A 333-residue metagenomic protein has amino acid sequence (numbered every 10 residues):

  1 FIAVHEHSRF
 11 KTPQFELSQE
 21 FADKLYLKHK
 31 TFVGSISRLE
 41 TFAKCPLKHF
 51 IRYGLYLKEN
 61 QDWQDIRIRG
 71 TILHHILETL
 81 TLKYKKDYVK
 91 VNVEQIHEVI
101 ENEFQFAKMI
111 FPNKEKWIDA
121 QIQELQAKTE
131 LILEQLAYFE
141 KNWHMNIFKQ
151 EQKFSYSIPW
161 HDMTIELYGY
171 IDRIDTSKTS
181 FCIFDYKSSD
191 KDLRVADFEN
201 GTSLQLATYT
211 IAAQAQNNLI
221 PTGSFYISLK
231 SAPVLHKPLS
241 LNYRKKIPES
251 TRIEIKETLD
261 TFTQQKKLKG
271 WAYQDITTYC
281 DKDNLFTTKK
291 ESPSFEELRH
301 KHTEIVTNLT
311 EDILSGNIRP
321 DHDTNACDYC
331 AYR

Functional and structural regions predicted by a protein language model:
F1-T79, F262-D275, Y279-K282, H302-G316 (+1 more regions): C-terminal, charged and often intrinsically disordered regions of DNA end-processing helicases and nucleases
H7-S8, Q14, L47-K48, H144-F148 (+3 more regions): Beta-sheet entry/capping signal
H29-F32, H49-K58, H74-E78, N102-N113 (+3 more regions): Short acidic (Asp/Glu) and glycine-rich catalytic loops that position anionic groups and cofactors
T31, R38-L47, D65-I72, N92 (+6 more regions): Secondary-structure capping and boundary motifs in well-ordered enzyme cores
N60-Q64, K116-E124, S157-I165, K191-L204 (+3 more regions): Short, contiguous acidic/charged loop-to-helix segments that flank catalytic cores in large enzymes
H75-K153, S157, T287-T288, E296-R299 (+1 more regions): A non-catalytic, helix-rich entry segment at domain boundaries
V91, A212-R333: Metal-dependent nuclease catalytic regions and adjoining charged, substrate-binding loops involved in nucleic-acid end
M145-Q216, L229: Non-catalytic protein-protein interaction segments used by genome-maintenance enzymes to assemble and couple activities
